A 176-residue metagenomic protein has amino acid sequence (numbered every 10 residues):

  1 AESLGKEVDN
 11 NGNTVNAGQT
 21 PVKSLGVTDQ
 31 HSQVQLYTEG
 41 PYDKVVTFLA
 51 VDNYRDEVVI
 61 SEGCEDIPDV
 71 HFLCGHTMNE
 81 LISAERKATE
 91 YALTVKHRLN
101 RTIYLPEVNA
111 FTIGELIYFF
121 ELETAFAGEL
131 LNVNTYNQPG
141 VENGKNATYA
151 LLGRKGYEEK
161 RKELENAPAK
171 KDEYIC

Functional and structural regions predicted by a protein language model:
A1-C176: A SIS-like phosphosugar-recognition module
